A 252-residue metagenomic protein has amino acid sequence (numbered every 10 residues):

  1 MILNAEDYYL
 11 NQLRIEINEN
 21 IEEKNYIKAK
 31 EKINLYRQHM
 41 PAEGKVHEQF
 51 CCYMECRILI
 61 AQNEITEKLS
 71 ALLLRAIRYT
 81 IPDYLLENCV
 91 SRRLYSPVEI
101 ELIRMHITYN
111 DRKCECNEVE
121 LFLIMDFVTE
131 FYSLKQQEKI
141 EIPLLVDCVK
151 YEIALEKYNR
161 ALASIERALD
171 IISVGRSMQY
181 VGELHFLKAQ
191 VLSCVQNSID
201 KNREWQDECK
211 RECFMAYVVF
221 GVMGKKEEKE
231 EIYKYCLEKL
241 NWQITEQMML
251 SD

Functional and structural regions predicted by a protein language model:
M1-R75, Y79, R211-Y217, K226-D252: Short juxta-domain linker segments that transition from a proline/glycine-rich, charged coil into a short amphipathic
N4-A5, E43, L94, Q136 (+4 more regions): Structural signature of alpha-solenoid helical repeat scaffolds
Y8-E16, K45-A61, S91-K113, E138-K150 (+1 more regions): Amphipathic alpha-helical repeat scaffolds of TPR domains
E23, Q62-N63, K113, C148 (+6 more regions): Structural motif corresponding to the intra-repeat A-B loop/turn of tetratricopeptide repeats
I27, T66-E67, N159-L162, I199-D207 (+1 more regions): Residue register within tetratricopeptide repeats
K30-M40, L74-L86, F122-S133, I165-R176 (+1 more regions): Amphipathic alpha-helical segments of tetratricopeptide repeats
S70-M105: Loop-centered beta-sheet repeat module
R167, I172-G221: Extended alpha-helical scaffolding segments
